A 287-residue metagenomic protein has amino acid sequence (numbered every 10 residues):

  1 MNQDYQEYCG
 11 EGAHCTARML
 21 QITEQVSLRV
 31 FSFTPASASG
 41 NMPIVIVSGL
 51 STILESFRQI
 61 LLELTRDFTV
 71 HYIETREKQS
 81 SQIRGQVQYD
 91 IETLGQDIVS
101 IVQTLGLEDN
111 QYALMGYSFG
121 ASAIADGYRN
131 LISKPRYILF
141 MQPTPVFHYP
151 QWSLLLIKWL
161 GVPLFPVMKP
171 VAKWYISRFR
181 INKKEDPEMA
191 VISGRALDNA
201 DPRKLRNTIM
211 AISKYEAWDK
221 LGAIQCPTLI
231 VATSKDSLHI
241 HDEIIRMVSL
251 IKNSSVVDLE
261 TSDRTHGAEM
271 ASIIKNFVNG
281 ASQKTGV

Functional and structural regions predicted by a protein language model:
V26-S80: Conserved HGGG/HGGXW glycine-rich cap/lid loop of the alpha/beta-hydrolase fold
H71-A113: Active-site loop/oxyanion-hole signature of alpha/beta-hydrolase fold enzymes
G116-I124: Gly/Ala-rich beta-loop-alpha elbow adjacent to hydrolase catalytic centers
A125, R129, P135-F165: Flexible "cap/lid" loop of the alpha/beta hydrolase fold
Y149-Q151, V167-L221: Conserved alpha/beta-hydrolase catalytic His-Asp/Glu region
I224, I230-A232: Short beta-strand/loop motif that positions the catalytic acidic residue of the alpha/beta-hydrolase fold
S234-H239, R264: Acidic catalytic loop of the alpha/beta-hydrolase fold
N253-V287: Catalytic active-site module of serine/aspartate enzymes centered on a nucleophile-bearing elbow/loop
